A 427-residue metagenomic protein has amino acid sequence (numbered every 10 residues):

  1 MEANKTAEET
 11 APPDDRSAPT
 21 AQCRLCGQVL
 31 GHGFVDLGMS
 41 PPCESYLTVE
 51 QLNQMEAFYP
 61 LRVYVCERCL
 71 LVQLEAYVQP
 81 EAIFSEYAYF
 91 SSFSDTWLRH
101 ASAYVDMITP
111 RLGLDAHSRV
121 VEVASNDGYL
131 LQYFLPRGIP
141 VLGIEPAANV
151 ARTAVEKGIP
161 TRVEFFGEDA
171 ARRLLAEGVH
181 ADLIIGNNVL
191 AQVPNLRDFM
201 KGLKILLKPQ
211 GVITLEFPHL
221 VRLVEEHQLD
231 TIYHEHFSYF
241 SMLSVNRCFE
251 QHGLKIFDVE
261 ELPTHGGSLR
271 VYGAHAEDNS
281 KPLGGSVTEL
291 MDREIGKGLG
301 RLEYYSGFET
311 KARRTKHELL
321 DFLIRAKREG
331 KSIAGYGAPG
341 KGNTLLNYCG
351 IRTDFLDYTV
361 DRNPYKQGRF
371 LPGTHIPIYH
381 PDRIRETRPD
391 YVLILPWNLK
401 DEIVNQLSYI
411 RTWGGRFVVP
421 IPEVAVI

Functional and structural regions predicted by a protein language model:
E2, E9-T96, E260: N-terminal juxtadomain amphipathic helix that follows a signal peptide/anchor or precedes a small N-terminal auxiliary
P42, I213-S238, M242-V245, F249: Short, glycine-/aromatic-enriched active-site segment of Class I SAM-dependent methyltransferases
L52, E56-T153, E164, Q228 (+3 more regions): Extended interfacial segments that mediate partner engagement and assembly in macromolecular machines
G158-A171: Conserved SAM-binding strand-loop segment of SAM-dependent methyltransferases
I185: A conserved beta-strand element that flanks and buttresses the S-adenosyl-L-methionine
R197-V212: A short glycine-rich, Lys/Arg-flanked "PGG" loop and its adjoining helix->strand segment in the class I
Q210-P218, R416-P420: Conserved beta-strand signature within the Rossmann-like core of class I S-adenosyl-L-methionine
H265-K311: Flexible, glycine-/basic-rich loop-and-beta segments that form/coincide with the SAM-dependent methyltransferase
